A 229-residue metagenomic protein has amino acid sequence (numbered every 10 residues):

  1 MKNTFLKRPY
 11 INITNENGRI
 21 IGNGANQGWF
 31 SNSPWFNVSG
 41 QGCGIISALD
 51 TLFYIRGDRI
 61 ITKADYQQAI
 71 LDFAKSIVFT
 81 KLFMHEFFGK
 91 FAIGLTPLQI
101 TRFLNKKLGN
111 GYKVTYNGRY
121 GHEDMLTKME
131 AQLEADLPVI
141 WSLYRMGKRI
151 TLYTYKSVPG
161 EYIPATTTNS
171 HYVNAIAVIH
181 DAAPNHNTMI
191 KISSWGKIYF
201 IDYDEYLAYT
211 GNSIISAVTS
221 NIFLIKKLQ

Functional and structural regions predicted by a protein language model:
M1-P97: Active-site-adjacent structural segments surrounding the nucleophilic cysteine of cysteine proteases and isopeptidases
N12, K113-T115, M189-K191: Ser/Thr- (and often Asn-) enriched beta-sheet segments in non-cytosolic proteins
L52, R56, N105, G109 (+1 more regions): Generic short alpha-helical segment signal, independent of protein family or function, capturing local helix propensity
L82-H180: Predominantly the structural core of cysteine protease catalytic domains
Y155-Q229: Noncatalytic regulatory segments and standalone regulatory/sensor domains
